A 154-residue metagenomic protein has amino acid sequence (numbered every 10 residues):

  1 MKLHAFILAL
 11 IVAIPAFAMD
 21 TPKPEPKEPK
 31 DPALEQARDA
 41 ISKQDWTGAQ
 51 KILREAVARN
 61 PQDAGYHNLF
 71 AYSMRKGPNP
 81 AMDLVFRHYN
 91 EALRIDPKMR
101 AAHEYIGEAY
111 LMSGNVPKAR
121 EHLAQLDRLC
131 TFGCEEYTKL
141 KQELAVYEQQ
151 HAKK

Functional and structural regions predicted by a protein language model:
M19-D31, R120-K154: Terminal, low-structured helical/coil segments at or just beyond the last alpha-helical repeat
E28-R59: Alpha-helical segment of the N-proximal tetratricopeptide repeat
K43-K51, P78-E91, G114-A124: Structural signature of tandem alpha-helical TPR/SEL1-like repeats, specifically the intra-repeat loop/turn
R59, I95, R128-F132: Structural marker of alpha-solenoid helical repeat scaffolds
D63, M99, G133-C134: Residue-level recognition of tetratricopeptide repeat
L69-F70, Y105, K139-E143: Canonical tetratricopeptide repeat
